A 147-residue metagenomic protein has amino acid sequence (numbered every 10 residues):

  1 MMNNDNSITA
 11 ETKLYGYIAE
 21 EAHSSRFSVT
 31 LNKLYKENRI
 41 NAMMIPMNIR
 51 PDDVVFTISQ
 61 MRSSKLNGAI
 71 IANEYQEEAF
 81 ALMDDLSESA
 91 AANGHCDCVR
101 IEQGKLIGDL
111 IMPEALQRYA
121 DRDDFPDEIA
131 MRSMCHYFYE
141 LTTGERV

Functional and structural regions predicted by a protein language model:
M1-M2, E37: C-terminal helix-to-coil terminal segments
M2-I8: A detector for short, charged/polar N-terminal pre-domain segments
I8-D123: Phosphate/diphosphate ligand-binding glycine-rich loop within oxidoreductases
A115-V147: Conserved beta-alpha
